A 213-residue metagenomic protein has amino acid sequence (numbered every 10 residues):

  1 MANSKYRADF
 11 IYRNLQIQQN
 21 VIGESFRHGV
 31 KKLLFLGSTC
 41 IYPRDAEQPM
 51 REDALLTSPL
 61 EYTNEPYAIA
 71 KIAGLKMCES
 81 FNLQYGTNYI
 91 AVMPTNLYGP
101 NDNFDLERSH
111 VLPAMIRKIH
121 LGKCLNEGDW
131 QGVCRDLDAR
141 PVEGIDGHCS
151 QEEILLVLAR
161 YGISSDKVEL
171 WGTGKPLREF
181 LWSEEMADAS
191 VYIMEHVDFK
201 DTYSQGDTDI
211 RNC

Functional and structural regions predicted by a protein language model:
M1-A2, Y42-R44, G99-P100: Short catalytic/ligand-binding loop motif for oxyanion handling, primarily in non-cytosolic enzymes, centered on
M1-N14: NAD(P)H-binding glycine-rich loop region in Rossmannoid oxidoreductase-like domains and their noncatalytic homologs
I11, L15, A54, P59 (+3 more regions): Short-chain dehydrogenase/reductase
L15, Q19-G23, K76, E184-A187 (+1 more regions): Conserved active-site region of classical short-chain dehydrogenase/reductase
Q16-E65, I90, N103: Conserved Rossmann-fold NAD(P)-dependent oxidoreductase catalytic core, especially the SDR/UDP-sugar
N20-G23, Y62-T95, V111-V133: Active-site Tyr-X1-5-Lys
S38-T39, D53-L55, L75, P94-N101 (+3 more regions): Active-site pre-Tyr helix/loop in NAD(P)-dependent dehydrogenases
L83, L97, P113-L170, R178-N212: Alpha-helical substrate-binding/gating segment
